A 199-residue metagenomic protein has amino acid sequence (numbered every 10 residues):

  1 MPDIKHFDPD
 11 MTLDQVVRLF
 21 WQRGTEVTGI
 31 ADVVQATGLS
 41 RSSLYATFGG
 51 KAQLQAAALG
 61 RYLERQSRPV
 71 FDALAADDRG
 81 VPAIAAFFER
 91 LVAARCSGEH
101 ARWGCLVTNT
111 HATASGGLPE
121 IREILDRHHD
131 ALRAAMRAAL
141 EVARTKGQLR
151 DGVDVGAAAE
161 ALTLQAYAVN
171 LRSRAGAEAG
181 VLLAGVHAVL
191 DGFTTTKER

Functional and structural regions predicted by a protein language model:
P2, A86-S97, D130-A134, A138-K146 (+2 more regions): C-terminal peripheral helix-coil segments that are non-catalytic and often amphipathic
M11, Q15, L19-A57, R61: Helix-turn-helix
K51, A58, Y62-Q66, I84 (+3 more regions): Hydrophobic/aromatic residues within well-ordered alpha-helical segments
A57, F71-W103, V155-L162: Hydrophobic alpha-helical connector segments
P82, E123-H128, T145-A161, G180-A184: All-alpha amphipathic helical-bundle segments outside canonical DNA-binding/catalytic cores that form hydrophobic
A83, G98-E123: Amphipathic alpha-helical segments used for helix-helix packing
W103-N109, D151-R172, G185-G192: Hydrophobic alpha-helical segments that form the core of small-molecule binding pockets and/or dimer interfaces
